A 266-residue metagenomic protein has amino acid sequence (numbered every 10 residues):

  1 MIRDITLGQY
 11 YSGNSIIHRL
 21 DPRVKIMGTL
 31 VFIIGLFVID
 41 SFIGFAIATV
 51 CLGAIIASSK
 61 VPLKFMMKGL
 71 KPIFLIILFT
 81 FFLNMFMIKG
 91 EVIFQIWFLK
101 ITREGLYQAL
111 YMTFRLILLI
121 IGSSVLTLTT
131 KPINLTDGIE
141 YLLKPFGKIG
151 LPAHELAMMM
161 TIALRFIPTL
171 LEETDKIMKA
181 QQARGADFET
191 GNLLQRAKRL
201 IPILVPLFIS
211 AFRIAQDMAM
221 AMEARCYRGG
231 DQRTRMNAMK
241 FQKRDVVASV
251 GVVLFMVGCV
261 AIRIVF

Functional and structural regions predicted by a protein language model:
M1-F42, A48-A57, Y141-K144, K148-L151 (+3 more regions): Transmembrane alpha-helix interface motif
N14, F37, K60-F65, I96 (+4 more regions): Membrane-helix interfacial "entry" motifs
K25, K64-F74, A248: Alpha-helical transmembrane segments and their helix-start/interface "positive-inside/aromatic belt" motifs in integral
S41, F45, K60-K64, I88-I96 (+2 more regions): Transmembrane helix-loop junctions in multipass membrane proteins, especially transporters and channels
C51-V61, I76-F79: Alpha-helical transmembrane segments and their membrane-interface exit regions
I73-A186: Juxtamembrane/interface alpha-helical elements of multi-pass membrane proteins
